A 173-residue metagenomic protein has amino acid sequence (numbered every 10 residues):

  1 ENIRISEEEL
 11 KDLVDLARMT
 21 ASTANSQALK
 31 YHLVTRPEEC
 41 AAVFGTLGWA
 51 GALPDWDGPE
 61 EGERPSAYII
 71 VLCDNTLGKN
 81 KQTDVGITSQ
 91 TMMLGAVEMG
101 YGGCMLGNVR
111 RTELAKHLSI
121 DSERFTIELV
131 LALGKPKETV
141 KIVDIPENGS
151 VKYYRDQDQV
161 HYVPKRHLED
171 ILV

Functional and structural regions predicted by a protein language model:
E1-V173: Acidic, surface-exposed loops and disordered segments
